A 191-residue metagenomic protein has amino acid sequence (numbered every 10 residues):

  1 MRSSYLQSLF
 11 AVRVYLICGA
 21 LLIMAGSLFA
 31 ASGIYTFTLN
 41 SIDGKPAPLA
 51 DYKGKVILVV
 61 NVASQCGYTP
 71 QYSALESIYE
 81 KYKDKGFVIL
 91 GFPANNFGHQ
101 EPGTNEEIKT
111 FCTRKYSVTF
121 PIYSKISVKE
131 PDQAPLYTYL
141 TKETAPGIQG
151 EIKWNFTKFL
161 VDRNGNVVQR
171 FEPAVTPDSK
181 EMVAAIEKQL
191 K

Functional and structural regions predicted by a protein language model:
M1-A11: N-terminal secretory signal peptides that target proteins for export/translocation
R13-S27: Bacterial N-terminal signal peptides
L28-A50, A134-P135: N-terminal "domain-start" segment that seeds a small globular fold
S41, N61-Q65: Amphipathic alpha-helical repeat scaffolds
Y68-Q133: Structural microenvironment flanking redox-active thiols in thiol-disulfide oxidoreductases
P135-T138, K142-K191: Thiol-/selenol-based redox modules, centered on thioredoxin-like and closely related oxidoreductase domains
